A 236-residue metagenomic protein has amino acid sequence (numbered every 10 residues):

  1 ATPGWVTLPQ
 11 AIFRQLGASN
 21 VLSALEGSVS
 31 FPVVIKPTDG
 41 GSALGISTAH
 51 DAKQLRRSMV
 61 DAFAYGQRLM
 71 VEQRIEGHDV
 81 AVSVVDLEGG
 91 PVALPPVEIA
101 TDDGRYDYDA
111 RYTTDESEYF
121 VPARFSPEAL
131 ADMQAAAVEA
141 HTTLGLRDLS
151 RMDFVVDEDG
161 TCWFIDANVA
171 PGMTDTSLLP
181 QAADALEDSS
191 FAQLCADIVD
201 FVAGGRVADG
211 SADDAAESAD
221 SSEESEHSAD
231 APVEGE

Functional and structural regions predicted by a protein language model:
A1-E72, E76-G77: Active-site nucleotide/adenylate-binding loops and adjacent lid/helix of ATP-dependent enzymes
P37-D39, T113-T114, D175: Short, flexible turn/loop "capping" segments at secondary-structure junctions
A43, E118-F120, D175-L179: Short small-residue beta-strand/loop micro-motif enriched in glycine and branched aliphatics
S47-A135, V156, T161-W163: Phosphate-binding site of ATP-dependent enzymes
E76, E98-S150, Q181-E217: Active-site "cap" helix and flanking loop/linker of ATP-utilizing ligase/carboxylase catalytic domains
M152-F154: Hydrophobic residue at the +6 position relative to the catalytic HRD Asp in the kinase catalytic loop
V156-E236: C-terminal active-site "lid" helix and adjoining low-complexity regulatory extension at the edge of ATP-using catalytic
